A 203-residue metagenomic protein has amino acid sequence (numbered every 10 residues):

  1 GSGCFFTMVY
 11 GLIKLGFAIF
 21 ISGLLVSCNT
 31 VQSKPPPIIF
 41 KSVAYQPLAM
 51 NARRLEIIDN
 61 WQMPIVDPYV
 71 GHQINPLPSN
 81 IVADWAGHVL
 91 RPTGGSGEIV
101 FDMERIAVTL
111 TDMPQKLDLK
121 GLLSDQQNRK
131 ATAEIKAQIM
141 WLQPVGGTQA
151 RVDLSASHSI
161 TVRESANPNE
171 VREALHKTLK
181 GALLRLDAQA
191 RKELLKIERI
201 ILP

Functional and structural regions predicted by a protein language model:
C4-F17: Bacterial N-terminal signal peptides that target proteins for export
L24-S27: C-terminal motif of bacterial Sec signal peptides marking the signal peptidase cleavage site
N29-Q32: Bacterial signal peptide processing site
L48-D112: N-terminal segment of the mature soluble domain
R53-I65, P144-E170: Short acidic, glycine/tyrosine-flanked loop/strand segments centered on an H-E-D-like triad
V70, I74-P78, V82, R129-A131 (+2 more regions): Extracytoplasmic/periplasmic, Sec-exported soluble proteins
G97-R151: Surface-exposed short loop/turn segments
A166-P203: C-terminal/domain-edge helix-coil "capping" segments
